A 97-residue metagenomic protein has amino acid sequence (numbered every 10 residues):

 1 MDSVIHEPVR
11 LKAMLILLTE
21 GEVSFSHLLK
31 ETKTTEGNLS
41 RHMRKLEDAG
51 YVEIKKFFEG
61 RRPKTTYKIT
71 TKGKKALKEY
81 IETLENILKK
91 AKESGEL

Functional and structural regions predicted by a protein language model:
M1-N38, F57-E59, T66-K68: N-terminal helix-turn-helix DNA-binding core of bacterial DNA-binding proteins
M43-R44: Short, hydrophobic-biased segments on the C-terminal half of alpha helices that form "recognition helices"
G50: Glycine-centered, phosphate/nucleic-acid-interacting loop/turn motifs that mediate DNA/RNA or nucleotide
I54: Short beta-strand "wing" residues that participate in macromolecule-binding interfaces
G60-R62, A91: Surface-exposed, interaction-prone regions with an acidic/low-complexity signature
I69-G73: Accessory beta->alpha helical hairpin/"wing" motif in late/C-terminal subdomains of nucleic-acid enzymes
K74-L97: Amphipathic alpha-helical dimerization/coiled-coil segments that flank or bridge DNA-binding/regulatory modules
